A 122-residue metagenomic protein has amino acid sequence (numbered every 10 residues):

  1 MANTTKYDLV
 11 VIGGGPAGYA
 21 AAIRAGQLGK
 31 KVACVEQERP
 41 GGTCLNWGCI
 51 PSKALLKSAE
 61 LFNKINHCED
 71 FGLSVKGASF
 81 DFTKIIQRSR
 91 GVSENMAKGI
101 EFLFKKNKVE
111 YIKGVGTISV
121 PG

Functional and structural regions predicted by a protein language model:
A2-K6, I23-K30, V35-G122: Glycine-rich flavin
N3-A17: Beta1/beta-strand and adjacent pyrophosphate-binding region of the FAD-binding site in flavoprotein oxidoreductases
P16-R24: Short glycine/serine/threonine-rich phosphate/pyrophosphate-binding segments that cradle anionic phosphate groups
